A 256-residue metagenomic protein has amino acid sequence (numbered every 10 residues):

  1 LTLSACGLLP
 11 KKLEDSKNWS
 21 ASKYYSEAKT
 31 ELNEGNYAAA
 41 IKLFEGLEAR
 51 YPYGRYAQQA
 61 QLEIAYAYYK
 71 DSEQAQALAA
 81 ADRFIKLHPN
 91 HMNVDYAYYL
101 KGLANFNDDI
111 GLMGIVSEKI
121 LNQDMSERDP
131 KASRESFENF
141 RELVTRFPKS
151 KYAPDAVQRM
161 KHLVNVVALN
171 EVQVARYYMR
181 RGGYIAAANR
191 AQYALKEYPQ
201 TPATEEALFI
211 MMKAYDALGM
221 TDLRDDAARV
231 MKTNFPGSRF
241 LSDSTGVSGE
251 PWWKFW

Functional and structural regions predicted by a protein language model:
L1-L3: Gram-negative bacterial Sec-dependent N-terminal signal peptides
A5-W256: Acidic, polar-rich low-complexity tracts and alpha-helical solenoid repeat scaffolds
